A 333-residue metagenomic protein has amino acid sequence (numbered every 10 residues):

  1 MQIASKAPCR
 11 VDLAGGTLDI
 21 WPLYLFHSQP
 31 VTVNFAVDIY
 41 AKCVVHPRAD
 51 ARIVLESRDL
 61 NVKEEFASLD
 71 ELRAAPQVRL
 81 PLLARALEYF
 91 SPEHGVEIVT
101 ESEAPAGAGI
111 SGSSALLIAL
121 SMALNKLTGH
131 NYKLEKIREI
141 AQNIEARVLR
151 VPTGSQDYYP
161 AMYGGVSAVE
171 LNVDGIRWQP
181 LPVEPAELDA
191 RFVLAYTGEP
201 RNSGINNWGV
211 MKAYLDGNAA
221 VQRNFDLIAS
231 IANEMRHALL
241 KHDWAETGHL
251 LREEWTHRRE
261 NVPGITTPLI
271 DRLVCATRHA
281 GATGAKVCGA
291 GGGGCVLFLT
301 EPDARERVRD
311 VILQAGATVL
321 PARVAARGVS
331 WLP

Functional and structural regions predicted by a protein language model:
M1-A14, L18-W21, L25, N34-F35 (+4 more regions): C-terminal nucleotide
P30-T32: Surface-exposed beta-strand/loop patches in extracellular or lumenal glycoproteins
A67-S68, A108-G112: Short, conserved acidic/polar surface loops in the N-terminal third of protein domains
P92-I98: Conserved catalytic cysteine-centered active-site region of acyl-thioester-dependent Claisen-condensing enzymes
A104-A108, T283: Short pre-catalytic strand/loop immediately N-terminal to key active-site residues, enriched for Gly-Thr
I110-L134: DPxDG-like acidic metal-binding loop motif
G293-C295: Glycine-rich active-site/cofactor-binding loop and its immediate structural neighborhood
